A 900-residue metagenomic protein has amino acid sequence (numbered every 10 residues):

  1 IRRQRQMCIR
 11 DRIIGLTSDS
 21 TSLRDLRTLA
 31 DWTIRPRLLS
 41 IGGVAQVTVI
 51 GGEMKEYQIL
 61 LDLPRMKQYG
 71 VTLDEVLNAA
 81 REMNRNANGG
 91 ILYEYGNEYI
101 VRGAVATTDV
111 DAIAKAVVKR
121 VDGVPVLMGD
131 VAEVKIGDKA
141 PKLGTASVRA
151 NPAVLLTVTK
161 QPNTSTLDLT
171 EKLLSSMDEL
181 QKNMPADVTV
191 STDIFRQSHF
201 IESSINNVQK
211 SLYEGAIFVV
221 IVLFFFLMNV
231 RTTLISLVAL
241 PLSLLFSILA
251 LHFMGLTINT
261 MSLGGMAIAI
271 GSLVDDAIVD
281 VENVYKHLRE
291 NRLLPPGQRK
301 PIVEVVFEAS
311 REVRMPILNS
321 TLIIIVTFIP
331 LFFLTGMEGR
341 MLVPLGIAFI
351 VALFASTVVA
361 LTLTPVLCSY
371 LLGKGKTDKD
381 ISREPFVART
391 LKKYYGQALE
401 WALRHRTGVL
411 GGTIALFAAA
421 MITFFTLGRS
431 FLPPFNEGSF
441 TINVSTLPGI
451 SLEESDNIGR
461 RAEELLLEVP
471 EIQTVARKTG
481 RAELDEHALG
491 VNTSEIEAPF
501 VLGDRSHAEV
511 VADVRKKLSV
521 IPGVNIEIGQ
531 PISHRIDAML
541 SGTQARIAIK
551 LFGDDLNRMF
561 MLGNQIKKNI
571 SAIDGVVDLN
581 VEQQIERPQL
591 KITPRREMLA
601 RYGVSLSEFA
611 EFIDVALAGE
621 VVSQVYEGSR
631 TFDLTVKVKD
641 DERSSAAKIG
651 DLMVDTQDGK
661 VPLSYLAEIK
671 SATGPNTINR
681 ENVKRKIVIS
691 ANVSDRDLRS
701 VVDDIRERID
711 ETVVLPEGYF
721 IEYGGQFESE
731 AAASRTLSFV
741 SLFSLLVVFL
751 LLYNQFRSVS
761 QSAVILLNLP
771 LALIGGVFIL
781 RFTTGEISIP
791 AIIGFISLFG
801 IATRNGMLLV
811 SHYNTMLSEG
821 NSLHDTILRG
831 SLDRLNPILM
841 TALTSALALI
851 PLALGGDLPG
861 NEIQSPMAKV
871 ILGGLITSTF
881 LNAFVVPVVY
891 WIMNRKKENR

Functional and structural regions predicted by a protein language model:
I1, Y69, P162-T166, T170 (+3 more regions): Hydrophobic, well-structured modules enriched for small/aliphatic residues and gly/pro motifs, marking either
R3-I9, P64-R85, A104-T108, E453-T543 (+3 more regions): Solvent-exposed, membrane-proximal periplasmic/extracellular interface segments of envelope transport and secretion
R3-Q6, R24-E53, R429-L502, D513-K516 (+1 more regions): Extracytoplasmic/periplasmic
R37-I217, F224, V281, P296-V303 (+5 more regions): Extracytoplasmic/periplasmic membrane-proximal domains and adjacent transmembrane bundles of envelope biogenesis
T189-V190, I217-K286, F333, V351 (+6 more regions): Hydrophobic transmembrane alpha-helices and their membrane-interface caps in long multi-pass transport proteins
H252, L256-T257, F332-M341, I414-I450 (+3 more regions): Transmembrane helices with small-residue packing motifs
K286-E308, M337, V343, T362-F417 (+7 more regions): Interfacial helix-loop-helix hairpins and adjacent transmembrane helices of multi-pass alpha-helical membrane proteins
R311-V313, I381-P433, Q473, V520-N525 (+2 more regions): Signature of alpha-helical transmembrane segments and their immediate interfacial
